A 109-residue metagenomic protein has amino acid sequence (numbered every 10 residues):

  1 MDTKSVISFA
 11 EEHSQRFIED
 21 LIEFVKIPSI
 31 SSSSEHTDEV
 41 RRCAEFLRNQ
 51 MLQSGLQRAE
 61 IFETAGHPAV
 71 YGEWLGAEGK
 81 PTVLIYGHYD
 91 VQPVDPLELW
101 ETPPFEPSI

Functional and structural regions predicted by a protein language model:
M1-D38, L47, L52-S54: N-terminal hydrophobic or amphipathic helices/low-complexity stretches enriched in small/hydrophobic/Pro/Gly
V6, S14, L21, C43 (+4 more regions): Generic intrinsically disordered, low-complexity segments enriched for polar/acidic and small residues
E11, E19, K26, T64 (+2 more regions): Intrinsically disordered, low-complexity regions enriched in small/polar residues
F24-V25, V40, Y71, Y86 (+1 more regions): Tryptophan-centered motif/residue detector
I30-K80, F105-P107: A non-catalytic alpha/beta surface segment that caps or lines the substrate-entry region of metallo-dependent hydrolase
K80-I109: Active-site metal-coordination/substrate-binding segment of hydrolases, especially metallo-dependent peptidases
